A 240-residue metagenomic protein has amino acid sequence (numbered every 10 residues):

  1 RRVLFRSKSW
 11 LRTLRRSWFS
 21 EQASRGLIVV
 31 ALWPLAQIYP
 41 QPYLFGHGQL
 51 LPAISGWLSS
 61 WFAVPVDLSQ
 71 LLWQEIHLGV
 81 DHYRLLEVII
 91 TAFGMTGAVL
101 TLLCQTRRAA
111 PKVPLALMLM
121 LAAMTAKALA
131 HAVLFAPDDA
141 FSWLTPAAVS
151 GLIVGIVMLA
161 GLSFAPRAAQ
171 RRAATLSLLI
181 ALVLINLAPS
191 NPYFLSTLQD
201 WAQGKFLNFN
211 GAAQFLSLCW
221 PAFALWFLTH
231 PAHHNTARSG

Functional and structural regions predicted by a protein language model:
V3-L4: Short, small-residue-biased leader/transition segments that mark boundaries at the very start of proteins
W10-S60: Aromatic-rich transmembrane-lumenal/periplasmic boundary elements in polytopic membrane proteins
G26, A109-A123, A168-I180, S239: Membrane-interfacial loop-to-transmembrane alpha-helix junctions, especially the N-terminal start
W33-I38, L119-V133, S177-F194: Aromatic-anchored segments of alpha-helical transmembrane domains
I38-R84, L184-A212, L216, F223: Extracytosolic (periplasmic/ER-lumenal) interhelical loops and adjacent juxtamembrane/interface segments of multi-pass
R84-C104, M118-A132, S150-L159: Hydrophobic alpha-helical transmembrane segments
D138-V149, D200-N210: Non-cytosolic membrane-interface motifs at loop->transmembrane helix junctions
W226-G240: Membrane-interface capping segments at transmembrane-helix boundaries
